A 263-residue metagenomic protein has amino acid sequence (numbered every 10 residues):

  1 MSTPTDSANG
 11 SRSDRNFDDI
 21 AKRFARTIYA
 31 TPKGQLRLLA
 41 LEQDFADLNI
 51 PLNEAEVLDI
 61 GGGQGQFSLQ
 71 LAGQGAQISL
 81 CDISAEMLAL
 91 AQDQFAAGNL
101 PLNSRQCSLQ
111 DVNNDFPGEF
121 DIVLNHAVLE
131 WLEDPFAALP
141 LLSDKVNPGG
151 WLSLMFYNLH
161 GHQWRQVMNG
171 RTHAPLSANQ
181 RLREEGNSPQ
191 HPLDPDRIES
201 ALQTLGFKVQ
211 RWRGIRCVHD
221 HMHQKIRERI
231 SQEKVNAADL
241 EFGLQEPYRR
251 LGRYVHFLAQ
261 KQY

Functional and structural regions predicted by a protein language model:
S2-L52, Q66, Q70: Conserved class I S-adenosyl-L-methionine
E54-G61: Conserved class I S-adenosyl-L-methionine
Q66-D111: Class I SAM-dependent methyltransferase SAM/SAH-binding core
L124: A conserved beta-strand element that flanks and buttresses the S-adenosyl-L-methionine
F136-W151: A short glycine-rich, Lys/Arg-flanked "PGG" loop and its adjoining helix->strand segment in the class I
W151-A178: Conserved class I S-adenosyl-L-methionine
R181-R197: Acceptor-substrate binding/catalytic loop of class I
R211-Y263: A C-terminal cap/extension of S-adenosyl-L-methionine-dependent methyltransferases that defines the acceptor-substrate
